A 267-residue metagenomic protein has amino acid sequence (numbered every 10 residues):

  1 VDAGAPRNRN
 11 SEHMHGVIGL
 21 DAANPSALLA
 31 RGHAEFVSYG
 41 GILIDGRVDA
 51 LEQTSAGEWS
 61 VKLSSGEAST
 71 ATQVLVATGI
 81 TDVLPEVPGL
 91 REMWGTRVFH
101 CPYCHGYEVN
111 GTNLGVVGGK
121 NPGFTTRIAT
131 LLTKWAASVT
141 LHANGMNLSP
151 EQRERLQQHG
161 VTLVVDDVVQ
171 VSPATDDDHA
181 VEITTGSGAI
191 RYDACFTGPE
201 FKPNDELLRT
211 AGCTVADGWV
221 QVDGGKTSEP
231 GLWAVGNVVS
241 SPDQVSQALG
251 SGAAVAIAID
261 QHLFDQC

Functional and structural regions predicted by a protein language model:
V1-A27, G123-M146: Beta1-alpha1 glycine-rich phosphate/pyrophosphate-binding loop at the start of Rossmann-like nucleotide-binding domains
R7, A30-L63, A68-A71, W135-Q221 (+1 more regions): A Rossmann-like FAD-binding core segment of flavoenzymes
N8, L84-P85, T125, D205-E206 (+1 more regions): Glycine/Thr-rich phosphate-binding loops of Rossmann-like dinucleotide-binding domains
D45-G46, N110-N113, E229: Phosphate-coordination loops involved in phosphoryl transfer and adenosine-cofactor binding
A77-G79, L84-E86, V117, G198-P199 (+2 more regions): Short, well-ordered coil/turn residues at beta-beta hairpins and beta-strand->alpha-helix junctions within
V83-N121, T125-T133: Glycine-rich dinucleotide-binding loop and its adjacent helix/turn
E92-E108, P199-Q244, A254, Q261: FAD-site-proximal beta/loop scaffold in flavoenzymes
N113, A137-T140, G231: Residues at the starts of beta-strands that form the adenosine-phosphate
